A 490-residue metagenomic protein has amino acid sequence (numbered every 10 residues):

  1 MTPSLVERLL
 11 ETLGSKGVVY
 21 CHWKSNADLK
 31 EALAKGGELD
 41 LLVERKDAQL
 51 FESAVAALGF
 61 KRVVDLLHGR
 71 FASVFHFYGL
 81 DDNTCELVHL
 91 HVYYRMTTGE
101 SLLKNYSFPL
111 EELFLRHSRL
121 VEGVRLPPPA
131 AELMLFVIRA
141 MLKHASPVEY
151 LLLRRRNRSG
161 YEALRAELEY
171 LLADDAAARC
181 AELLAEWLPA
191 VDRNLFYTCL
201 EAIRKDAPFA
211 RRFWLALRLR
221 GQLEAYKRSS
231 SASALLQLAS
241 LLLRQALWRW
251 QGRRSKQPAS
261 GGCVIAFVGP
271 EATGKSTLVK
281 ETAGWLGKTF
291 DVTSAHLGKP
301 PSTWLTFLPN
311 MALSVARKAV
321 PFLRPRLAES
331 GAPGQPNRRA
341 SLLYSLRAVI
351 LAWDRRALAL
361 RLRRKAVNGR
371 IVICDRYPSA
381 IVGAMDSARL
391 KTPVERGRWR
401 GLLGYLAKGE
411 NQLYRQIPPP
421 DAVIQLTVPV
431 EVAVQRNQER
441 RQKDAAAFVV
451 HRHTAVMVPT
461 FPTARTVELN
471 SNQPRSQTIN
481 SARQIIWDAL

Functional and structural regions predicted by a protein language model:
M1-G37, V43-C263: Conserved NTP-donor binding/palm subdomain of two-metal-ion nucleotidyltransferases/polymerases, i.e., the charged
F209-R211, L215-Q237, V430-L490: NTP-dependent small-molecule kinase module
G269-P270: P-loop (Walker A) phosphate-binding loop of NTP-binding proteins
K275: Conserved lysine of the Walker
L278: Hydrophobic positions on the alpha1 helix immediately C-terminal to the Walker A/P-loop
K288-L305: Short beta-strand-centered segment that lines the nucleotide-binding/catalytic pocket of NTP-utilizing
P300-R398: ATP-dependent small-molecule kinase phosphotransfer cores that center on conserved nucleotide phosphate-binding segments
R376-A455: A glycine- and Lys/Arg-enriched "phosphate-lid" helix/loop adjacent to the NTP-binding pocket of small-molecule kinases
